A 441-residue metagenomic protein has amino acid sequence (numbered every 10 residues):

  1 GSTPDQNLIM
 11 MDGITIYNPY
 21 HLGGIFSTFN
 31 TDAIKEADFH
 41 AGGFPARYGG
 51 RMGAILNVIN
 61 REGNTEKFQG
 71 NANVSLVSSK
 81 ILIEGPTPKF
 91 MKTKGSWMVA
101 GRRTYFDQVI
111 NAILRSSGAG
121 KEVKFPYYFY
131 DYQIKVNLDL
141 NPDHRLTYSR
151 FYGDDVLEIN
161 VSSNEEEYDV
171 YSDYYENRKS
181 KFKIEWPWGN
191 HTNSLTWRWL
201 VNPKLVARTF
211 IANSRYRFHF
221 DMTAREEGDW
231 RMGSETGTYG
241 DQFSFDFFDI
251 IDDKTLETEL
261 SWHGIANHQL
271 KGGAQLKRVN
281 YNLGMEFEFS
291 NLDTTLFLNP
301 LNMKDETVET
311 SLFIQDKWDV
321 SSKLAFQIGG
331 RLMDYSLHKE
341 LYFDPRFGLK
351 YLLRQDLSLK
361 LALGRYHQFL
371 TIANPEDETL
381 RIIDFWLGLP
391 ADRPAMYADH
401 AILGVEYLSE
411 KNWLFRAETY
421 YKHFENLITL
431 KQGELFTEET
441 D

Functional and structural regions predicted by a protein language model:
P4, I34, T65, V77 (+8 more regions): Outer-membrane beta-barrel channels and translocator barrels
L8, E36-P45, G53-R61, F68-D139 (+1 more regions): Predominantly transmembrane beta-strands of Gram-negative outer membrane beta-barrel pores used for transport
I14-H40: Short acidic/polar hinge/loop motifs at secondary-structure boundaries that mediate gating or recognition
G43, N60, V74-S78, T87 (+7 more regions): Transmembrane beta-strands of outer-membrane beta-barrel pores
A54, F68-G70, V77-I81, Y130-I134 (+8 more regions): Hydrophobic, lipid-facing positions within transmembrane beta-strands of outer-membrane proteins
N60, V74, G85-T87, L138-L140 (+10 more regions): Residue-level signature of outer-membrane beta-barrel architecture
N137-V156, K183-H338, W413-R416: Face-selective signature of the C-terminal outer-membrane beta-barrel domain
R178-W197, L301-D305, Y366-F424, E434-L435 (+1 more regions): Outer-membrane beta-barrel signature, preferentially recognizing the C-terminal barrel domain of Gram-negative
